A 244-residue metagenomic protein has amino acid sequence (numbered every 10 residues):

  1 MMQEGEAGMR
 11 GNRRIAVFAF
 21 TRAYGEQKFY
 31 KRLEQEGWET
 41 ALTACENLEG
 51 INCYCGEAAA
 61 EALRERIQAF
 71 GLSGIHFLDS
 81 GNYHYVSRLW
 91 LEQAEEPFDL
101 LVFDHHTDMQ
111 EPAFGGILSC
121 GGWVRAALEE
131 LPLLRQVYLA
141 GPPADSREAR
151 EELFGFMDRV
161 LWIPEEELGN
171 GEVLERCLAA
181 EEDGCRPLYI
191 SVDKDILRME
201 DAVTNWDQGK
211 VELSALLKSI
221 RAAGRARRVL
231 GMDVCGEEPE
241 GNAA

Functional and structural regions predicted by a protein language model:
E4-A244: Conserved alpha-helical scaffold segments that buttress catalytic/binding sites
